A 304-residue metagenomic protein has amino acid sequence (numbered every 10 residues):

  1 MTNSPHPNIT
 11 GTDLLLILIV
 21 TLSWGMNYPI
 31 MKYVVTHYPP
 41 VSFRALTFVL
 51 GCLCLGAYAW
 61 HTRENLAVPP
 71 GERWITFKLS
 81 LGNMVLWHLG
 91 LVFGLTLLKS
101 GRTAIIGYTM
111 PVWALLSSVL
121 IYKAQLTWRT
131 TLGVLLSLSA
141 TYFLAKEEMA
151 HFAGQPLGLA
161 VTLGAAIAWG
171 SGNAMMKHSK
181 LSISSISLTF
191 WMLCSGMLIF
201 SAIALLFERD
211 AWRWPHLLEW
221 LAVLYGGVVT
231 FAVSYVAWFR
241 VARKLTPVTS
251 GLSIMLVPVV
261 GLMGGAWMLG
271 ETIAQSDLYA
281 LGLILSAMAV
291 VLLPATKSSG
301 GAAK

Functional and structural regions predicted by a protein language model:
M1-S42, H151-H178, I199, G301-K304: Glycine-/small-residue-enriched transmembrane alpha-helix faces in small-molecule transporters and effluxers
N8-L14, H37-V41, A45, V68-W74 (+3 more regions): Juxtamembrane helix-entry segments on the extracytoplasmic side of multipass membrane proteins
L16-I17, I75-S80, V92, A104 (+7 more regions): Residue-level signature of transmembrane alpha-helical cores of multipass secondary-active transporters and flippases
S23, H37-L86, W113-S117, I167-G172 (+4 more regions): Transmembrane alpha-helices of multi-pass small-molecule transport proteins
S23, N27-Y28, G56-G107, F143 (+1 more regions): Specific transmembrane alpha-helical segments of multi-pass solute transporters/efflux pumps, especially DMT/EamA
R44-L46, M84, H88, S100-T109 (+3 more regions): Helix-helix packing/entry segments at the starts of transmembrane helices
L55, T109, S117, L126-E147 (+4 more regions): Hydrophobic transmembrane alpha-helices of multi-pass small-molecule transport proteins
G71-K78, L126-L138, G158-L159, I183-L193 (+1 more regions): Cytoplasmic-side transmembrane-helix entry/capping segments in multi-pass membrane proteins
